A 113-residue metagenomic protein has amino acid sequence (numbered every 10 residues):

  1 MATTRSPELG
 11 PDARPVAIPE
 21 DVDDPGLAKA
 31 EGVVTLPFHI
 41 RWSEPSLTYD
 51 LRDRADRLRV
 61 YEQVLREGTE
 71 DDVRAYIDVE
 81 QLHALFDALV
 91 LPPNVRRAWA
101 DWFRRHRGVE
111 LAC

Functional and structural regions predicted by a protein language model:
M1-C113: Long, compositionally biased intrinsically disordered regulatory segments in eukaryotic proteins
